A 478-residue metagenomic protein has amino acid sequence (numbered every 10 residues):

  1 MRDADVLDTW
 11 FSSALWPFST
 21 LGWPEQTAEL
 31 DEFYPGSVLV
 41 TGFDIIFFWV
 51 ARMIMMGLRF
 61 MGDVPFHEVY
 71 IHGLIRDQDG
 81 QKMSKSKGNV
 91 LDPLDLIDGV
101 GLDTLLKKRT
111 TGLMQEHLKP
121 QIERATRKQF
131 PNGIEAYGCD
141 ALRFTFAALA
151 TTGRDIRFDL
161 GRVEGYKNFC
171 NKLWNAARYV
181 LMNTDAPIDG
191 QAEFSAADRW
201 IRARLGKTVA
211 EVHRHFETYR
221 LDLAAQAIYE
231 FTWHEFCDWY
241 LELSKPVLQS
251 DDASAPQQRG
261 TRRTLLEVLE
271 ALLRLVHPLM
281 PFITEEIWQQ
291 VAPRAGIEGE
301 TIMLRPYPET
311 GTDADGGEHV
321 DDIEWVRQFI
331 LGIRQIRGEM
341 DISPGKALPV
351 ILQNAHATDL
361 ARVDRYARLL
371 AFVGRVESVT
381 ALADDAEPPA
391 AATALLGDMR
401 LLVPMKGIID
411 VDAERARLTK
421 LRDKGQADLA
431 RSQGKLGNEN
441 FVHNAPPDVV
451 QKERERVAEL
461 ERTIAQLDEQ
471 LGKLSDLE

Functional and structural regions predicted by a protein language model:
M1-P187, I201-S244, L248-Q249, R263-V276: Structured secondary-structure scaffolds
F18, E32, F48, L94 (+11 more regions): Feature representing long, continuous alpha-helical segments
S19-L21, K87, R143-A147, I283-V291 (+1 more regions): Short hydrophobic alpha-helical segments that form membrane-spanning helices or hydrophobic packing faces of helical
G62-E68, L106-K108, L142, D155-R157 (+4 more regions): Acidic/polar loop patches that form or flank catalytic/metal-binding clefts of enzymes that bind anionic ligands
R76-D77, K87, A186-H213, L241-L331 (+1 more regions): Acidic, turn-prone loop/beta-hairpin segments
Q129, F158-G165, E193, A197 (+10 more regions): Non-transmembrane, amphipathic alpha-helical segments
E164, Q290-E478: C-terminal low-complexity, glycine/proline- and small-hydrophobic-enriched intrinsically disordered tails that act as
Q226-I228, R259, R263, P447-E455: Short, charged, amphipathic alpha-helical segments
